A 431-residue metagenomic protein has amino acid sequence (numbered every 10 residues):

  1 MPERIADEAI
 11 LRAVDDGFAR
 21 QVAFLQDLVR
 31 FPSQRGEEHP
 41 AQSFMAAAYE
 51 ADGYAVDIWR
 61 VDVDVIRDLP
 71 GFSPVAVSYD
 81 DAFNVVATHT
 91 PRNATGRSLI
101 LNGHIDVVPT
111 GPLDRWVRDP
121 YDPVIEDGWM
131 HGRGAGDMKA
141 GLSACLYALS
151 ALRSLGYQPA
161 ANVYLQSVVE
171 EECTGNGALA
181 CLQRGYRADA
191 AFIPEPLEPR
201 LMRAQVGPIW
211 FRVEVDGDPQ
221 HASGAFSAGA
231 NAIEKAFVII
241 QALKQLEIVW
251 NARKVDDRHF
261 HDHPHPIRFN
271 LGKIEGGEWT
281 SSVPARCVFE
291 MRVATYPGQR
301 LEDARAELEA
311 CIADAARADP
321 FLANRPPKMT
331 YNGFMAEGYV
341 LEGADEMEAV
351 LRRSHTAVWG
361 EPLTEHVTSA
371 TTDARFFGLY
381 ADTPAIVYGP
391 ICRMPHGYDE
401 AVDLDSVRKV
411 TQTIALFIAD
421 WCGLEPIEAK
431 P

Functional and structural regions predicted by a protein language model:
M1-A9, S78-Y79, R212-P431: Metal-dependent amide/peptide-bond hydrolase catalytic core, centered on the "pita-bread" metallohydrolase fold
P2-M130, P159: Acidic/His- and Gly-rich active-site-bordering loop/insert found across diverse amide/peptide-bond hydrolases
L28, P32, Y49, E195 (+2 more regions): Residue-level signal for inorganic ion chemistry
D57, Y164-Q166, K328: A structural signal for isolated positions on well-ordered beta-strands in alpha/beta enzyme cores
P70-V77, P199-R200, D257-H259: Short, P/G- and charge-enriched loop/turn segments at secondary-structure junctions
T110-I125, R203-V215, R353-S354, I386: Acidic-glycine-rich active-site phosphate/pyrophosphate-binding loop
R115, Y157, M202-P208, T280-A285 (+1 more regions): Short glycine/proline-enriched loop/turn "hinge" motifs that connect secondary-structure elements and lie
D127-M130, A135-G136, A140-Q245, H265 (+2 more regions): Fold-level recognition of mixed alpha/beta catalytic cores in primary-metabolism enzymes, strongest
